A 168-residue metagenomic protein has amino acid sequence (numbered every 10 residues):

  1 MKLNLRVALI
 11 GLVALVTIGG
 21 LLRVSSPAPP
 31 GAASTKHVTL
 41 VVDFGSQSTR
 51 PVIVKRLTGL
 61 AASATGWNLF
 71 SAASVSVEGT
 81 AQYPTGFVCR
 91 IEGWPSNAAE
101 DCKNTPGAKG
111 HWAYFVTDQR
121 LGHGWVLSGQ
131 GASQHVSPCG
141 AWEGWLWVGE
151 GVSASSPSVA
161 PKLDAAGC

Functional and structural regions predicted by a protein language model:
K2-C168: Ubiquitin-like/PB1-type beta-grasp interaction modules and other compact soluble beta-rich domains
